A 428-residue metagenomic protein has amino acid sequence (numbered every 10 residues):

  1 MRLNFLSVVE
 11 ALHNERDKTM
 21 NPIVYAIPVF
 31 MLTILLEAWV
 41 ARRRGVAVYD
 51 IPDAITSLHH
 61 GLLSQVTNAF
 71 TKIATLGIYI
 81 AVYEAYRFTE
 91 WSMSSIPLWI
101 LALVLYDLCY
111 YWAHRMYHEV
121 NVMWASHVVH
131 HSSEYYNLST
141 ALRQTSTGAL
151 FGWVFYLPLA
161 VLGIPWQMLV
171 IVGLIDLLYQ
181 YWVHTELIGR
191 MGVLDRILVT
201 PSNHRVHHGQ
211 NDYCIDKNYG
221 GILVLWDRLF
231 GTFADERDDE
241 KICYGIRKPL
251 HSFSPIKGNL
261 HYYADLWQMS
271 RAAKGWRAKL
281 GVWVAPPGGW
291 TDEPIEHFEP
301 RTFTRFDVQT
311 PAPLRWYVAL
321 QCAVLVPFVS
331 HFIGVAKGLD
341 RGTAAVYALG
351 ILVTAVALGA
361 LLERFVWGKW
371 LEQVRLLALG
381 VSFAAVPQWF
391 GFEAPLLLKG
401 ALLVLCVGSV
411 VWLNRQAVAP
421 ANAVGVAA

Functional and structural regions predicted by a protein language model:
R2-T19: Short, Lys/Arg-enriched N-terminal segments with co-localized hydrophobic residues within the first ~10-30 amino acids
T19-F30: Hydrophobic transmembrane alpha-helical segments in integral membrane proteins
M20-P22, V161-I171, G338, Q388-E393: Transmembrane helix interruption/hinge and helix-loop junction motifs
M31-W39, V104-E119, L177-G189, T200-N203 (+2 more regions): Transmembrane alpha-helical segments that form the membrane-embedded catalytic/substrate-channel core of multi-pass
L35-I55: Membrane-interface helix-loop junction between the first two transmembrane segments
V46, Y135-S139, W182-V318, W367 (+2 more regions): Cytosolic/stromal cytosol-facing helical appendages immediately following the last transmembrane segment
L62-A74, S94-P255: Membrane-embedded catalytic scaffold of the fatty acid hydroxylase/desaturase
V308-A421: Substrate-recognition/cap regions that form aromatic- and gly/pro-loop-enriched pockets for small-molecule ligands
